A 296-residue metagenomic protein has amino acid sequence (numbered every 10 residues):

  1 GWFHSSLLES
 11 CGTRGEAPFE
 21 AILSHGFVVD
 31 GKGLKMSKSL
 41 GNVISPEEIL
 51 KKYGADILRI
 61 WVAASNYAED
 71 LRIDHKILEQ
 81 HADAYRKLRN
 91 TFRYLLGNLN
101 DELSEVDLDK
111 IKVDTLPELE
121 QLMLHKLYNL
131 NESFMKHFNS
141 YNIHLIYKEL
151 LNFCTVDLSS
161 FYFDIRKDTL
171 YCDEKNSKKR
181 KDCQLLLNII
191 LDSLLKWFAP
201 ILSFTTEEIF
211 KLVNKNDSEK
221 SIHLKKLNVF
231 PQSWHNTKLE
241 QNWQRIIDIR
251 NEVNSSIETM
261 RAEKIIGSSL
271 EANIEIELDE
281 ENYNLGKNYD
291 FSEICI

Functional and structural regions predicted by a protein language model:
G1-G15, S255, T259-M260: Metal-dependent nuclease catalytic cores in nucleic-acid-processing enzymes, especially RNase H-like/related
S6, I22, I57-S65, T91-L95 (+4 more regions): Short alpha-helical scaffolding segments that buttress acidic/His motifs in well-ordered protein cores
G15-H25, V29: Glycine-rich phosphate/pyrophosphate-binding loops and their adjacent beta-strand/loop elements at enzyme active sites
H25-G26, L88, L158, S203 (+1 more regions): Residue-level signal for inorganic ion chemistry
F27-K32, M36-D114, N214-S218, I266: Catalytic adenosine-cofactor/nucleotide-binding cores of aminoacyl-tRNA synthetases and other
E102-E132, D164-S256, E263, G267-L278: Acidic, turn-prone loop/beta-hairpin segments
F134, F138-L145: Short helix-adjacent coil turns
E263, E271-I296: A broadly conserved sequence feature marking short terminus-proximal activation segments in nucleic acid-centric
